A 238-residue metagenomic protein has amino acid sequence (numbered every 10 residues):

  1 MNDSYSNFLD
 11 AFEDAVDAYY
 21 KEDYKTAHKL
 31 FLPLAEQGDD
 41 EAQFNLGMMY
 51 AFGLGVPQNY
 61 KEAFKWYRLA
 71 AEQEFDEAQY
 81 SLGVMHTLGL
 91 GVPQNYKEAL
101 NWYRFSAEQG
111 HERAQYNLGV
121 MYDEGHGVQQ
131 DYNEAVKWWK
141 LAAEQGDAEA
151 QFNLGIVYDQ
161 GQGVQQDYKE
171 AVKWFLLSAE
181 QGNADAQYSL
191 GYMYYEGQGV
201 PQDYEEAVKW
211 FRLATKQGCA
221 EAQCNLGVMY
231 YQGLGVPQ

Functional and structural regions predicted by a protein language model:
M1-S6: Long, contiguous interaction/recruitment modules in multidomain scaffold/adaptor proteins
N7, A11, A18-E22, E36-D39 (+17 more regions): Short helix-capping/linker turns of helical repeat alpha-solenoids
A11-A18, L34, N45-F52, S81-L88 (+4 more regions): Hydrophobic face of amphipathic alpha-helices that form TPR/SEL1-like repeat modules and related alpha-solenoid
K25-K29, P33: Internal amphipathic alpha-helical repeat/solenoid segments
Q73, Y80, Q109, Y116 (+9 more regions): Cationic, low-complexity basic patches in intrinsically disordered or flexible, solvent-exposed regions
